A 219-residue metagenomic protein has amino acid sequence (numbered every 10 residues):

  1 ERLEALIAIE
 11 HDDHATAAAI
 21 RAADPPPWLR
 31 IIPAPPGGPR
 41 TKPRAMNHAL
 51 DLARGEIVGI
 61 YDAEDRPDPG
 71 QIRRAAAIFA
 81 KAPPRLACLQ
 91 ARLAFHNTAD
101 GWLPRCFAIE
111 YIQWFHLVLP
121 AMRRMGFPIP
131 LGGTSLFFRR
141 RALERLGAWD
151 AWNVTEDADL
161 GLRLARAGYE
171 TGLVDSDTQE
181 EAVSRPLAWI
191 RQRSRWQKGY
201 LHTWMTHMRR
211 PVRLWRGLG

Functional and structural regions predicted by a protein language model:
E1-I9, I31: Hydrophobic targeting segments
I9-A18, P36-P39, R66: A conserved acidic beta->alpha catalytic loop
D13, Y61, D65-P67, L93: Acidic metal-phosphate-binding loop of nucleotide-sugar-dependent transferases
A22-G55, P69-V154, P186, I190 (+1 more regions): Long helical/loop segments within the catalytic core of UDP-sugar-dependent glycosyltransferases, especially the large
V58: Short aromatic/hydrophobic "clamp" motif used to bind/position activated sugar donors
R66-P67, A94-H96, D159, Q179-E180: A short, conserved beta-strand element in the Rossmann-like catalytic core that flanks the donor/metal-binding loop
V154-L160: Acidic donor-binding loop at a coil-to-helix junction in glycosyltransferase catalytic cores that engages
G161-Q179: Catalytic donor-sugar/metal-binding loop of nucleotide-sugar-dependent glycosyltransferases
